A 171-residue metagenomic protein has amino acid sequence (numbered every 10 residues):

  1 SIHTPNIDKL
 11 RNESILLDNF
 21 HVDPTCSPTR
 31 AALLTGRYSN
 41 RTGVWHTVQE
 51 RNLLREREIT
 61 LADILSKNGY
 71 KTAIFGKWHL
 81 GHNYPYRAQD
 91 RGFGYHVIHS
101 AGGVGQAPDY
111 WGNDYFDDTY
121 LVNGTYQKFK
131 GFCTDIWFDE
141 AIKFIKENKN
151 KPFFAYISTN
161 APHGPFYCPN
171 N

Functional and structural regions predicted by a protein language model:
S1-N171: Formylglycine-dependent sulfatase
